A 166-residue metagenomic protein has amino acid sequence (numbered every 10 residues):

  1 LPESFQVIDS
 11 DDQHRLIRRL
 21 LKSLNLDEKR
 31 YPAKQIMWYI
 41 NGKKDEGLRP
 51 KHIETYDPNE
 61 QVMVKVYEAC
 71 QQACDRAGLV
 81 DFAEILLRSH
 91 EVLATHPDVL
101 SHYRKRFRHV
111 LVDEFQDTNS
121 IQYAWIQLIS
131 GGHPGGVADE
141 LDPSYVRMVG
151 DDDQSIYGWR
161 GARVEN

Functional and structural regions predicted by a protein language model:
L1-W38, P50-E54: Conserved P-loop NTPase-based nucleic-acid remodeling module centered on helicase motor cores
L21, K44, I129-S130: Hydrophobic aliphatic residues
L21-N25, L48-K51, C74, L111 (+1 more regions): Short amphipathic alpha-helical interaction patches enriched in hydrophobic/aromatic residues with interspersed Lys/Arg
L26, E46-R49, L79, D98: Intrinsically disordered or highly flexible coil/loop and linker segments, enriched in small and charged/polar residues
E28-K29, K44-L48, P134-A138: Proline-centered turn/helix-capping motifs that create local helix->coil transitions or kinks
D57-N166: Conserved helicase NTPase motor core
